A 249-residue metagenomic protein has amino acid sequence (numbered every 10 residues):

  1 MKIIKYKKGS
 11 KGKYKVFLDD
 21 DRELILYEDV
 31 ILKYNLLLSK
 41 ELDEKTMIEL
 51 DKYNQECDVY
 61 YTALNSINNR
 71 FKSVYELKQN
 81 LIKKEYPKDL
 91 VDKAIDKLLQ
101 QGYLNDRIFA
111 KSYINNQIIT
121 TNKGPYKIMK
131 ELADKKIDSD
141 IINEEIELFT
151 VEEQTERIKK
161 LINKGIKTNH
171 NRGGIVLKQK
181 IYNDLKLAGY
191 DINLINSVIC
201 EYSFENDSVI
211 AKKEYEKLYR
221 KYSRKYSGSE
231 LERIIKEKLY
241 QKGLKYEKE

Functional and structural regions predicted by a protein language model:
M1-E249: An alpha-helical, amphipathic repeat domain used for nucleic-acid recognition, typified by the mTERF helical solenoid
